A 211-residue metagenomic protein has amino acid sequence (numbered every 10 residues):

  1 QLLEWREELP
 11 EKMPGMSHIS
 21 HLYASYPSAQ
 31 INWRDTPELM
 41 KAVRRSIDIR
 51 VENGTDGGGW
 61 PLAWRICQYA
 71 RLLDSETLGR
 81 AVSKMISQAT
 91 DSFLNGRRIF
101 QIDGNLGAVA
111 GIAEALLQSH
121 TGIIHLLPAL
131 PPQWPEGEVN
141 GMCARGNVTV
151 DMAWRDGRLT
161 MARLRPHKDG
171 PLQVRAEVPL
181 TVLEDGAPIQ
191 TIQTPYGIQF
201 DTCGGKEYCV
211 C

Functional and structural regions predicted by a protein language model:
Q1-I123, G137, T160: Active-site core of glycosidic bond-cleaving carbohydrate-active enzymes
E76-V210: Non-catalytic C-terminal accessory modules of carbohydrate-active enzymes
